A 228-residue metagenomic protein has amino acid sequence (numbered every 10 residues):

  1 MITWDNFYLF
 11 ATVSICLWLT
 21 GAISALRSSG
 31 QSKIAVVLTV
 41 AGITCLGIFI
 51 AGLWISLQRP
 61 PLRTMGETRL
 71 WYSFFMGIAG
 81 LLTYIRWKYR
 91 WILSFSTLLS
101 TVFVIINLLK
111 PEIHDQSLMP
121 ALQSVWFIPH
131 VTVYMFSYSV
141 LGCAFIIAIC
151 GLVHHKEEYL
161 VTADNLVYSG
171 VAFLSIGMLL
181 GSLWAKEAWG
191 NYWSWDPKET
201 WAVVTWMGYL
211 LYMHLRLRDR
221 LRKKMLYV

Functional and structural regions predicted by a protein language model:
M1-V228: Polytopic transmembrane helical bundles with strong interfacial aromatic enrichment
